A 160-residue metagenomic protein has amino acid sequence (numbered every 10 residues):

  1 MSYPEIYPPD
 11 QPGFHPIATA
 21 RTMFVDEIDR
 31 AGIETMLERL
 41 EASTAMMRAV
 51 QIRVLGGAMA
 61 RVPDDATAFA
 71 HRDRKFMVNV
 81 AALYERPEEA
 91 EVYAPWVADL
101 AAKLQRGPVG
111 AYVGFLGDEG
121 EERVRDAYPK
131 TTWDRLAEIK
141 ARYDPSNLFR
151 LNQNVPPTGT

Functional and structural regions predicted by a protein language model:
M1-T160: Soluble FAD-dependent oxygen oxidases
